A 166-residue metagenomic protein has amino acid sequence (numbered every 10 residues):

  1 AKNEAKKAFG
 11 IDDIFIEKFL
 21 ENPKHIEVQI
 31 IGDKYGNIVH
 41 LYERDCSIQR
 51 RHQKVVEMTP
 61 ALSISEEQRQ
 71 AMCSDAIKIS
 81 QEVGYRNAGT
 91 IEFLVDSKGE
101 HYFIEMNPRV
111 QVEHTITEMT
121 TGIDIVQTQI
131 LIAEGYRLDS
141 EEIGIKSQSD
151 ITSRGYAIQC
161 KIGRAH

Functional and structural regions predicted by a protein language model:
A1-R164: ATP-dependent carboxylate activation and anion-phosphoryl transfer catalytic cores that bind Mg-ATP to form
